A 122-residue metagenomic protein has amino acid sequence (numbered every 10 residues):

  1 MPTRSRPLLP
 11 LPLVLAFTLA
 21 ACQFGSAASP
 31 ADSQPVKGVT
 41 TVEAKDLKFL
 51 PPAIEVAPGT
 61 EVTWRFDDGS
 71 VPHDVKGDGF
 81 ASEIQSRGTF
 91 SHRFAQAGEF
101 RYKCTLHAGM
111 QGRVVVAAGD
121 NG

Functional and structural regions predicted by a protein language model:
P2-G122: Extracytoplasmic copper-binding redox domains, predominantly the cupredoxin/blue-copper superfamily
